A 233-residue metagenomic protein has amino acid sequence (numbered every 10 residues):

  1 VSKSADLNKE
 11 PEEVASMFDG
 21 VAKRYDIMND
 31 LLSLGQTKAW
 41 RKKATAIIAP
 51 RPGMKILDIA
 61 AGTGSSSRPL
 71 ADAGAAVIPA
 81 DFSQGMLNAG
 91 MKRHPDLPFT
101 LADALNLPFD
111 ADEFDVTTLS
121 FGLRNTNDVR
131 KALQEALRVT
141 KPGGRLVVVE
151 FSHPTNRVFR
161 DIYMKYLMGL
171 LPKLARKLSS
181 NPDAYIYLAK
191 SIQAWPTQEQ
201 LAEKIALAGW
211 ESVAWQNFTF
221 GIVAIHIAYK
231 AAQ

Functional and structural regions predicted by a protein language model:
V1-R24, L178: N-terminal, positively charged/glycine-rich alpha-helical extensions of SAM-dependent methyltransferases
E12, S152-K204, A208, A214: C-terminal alpha-helical "lid/dimerization" subdomain adjacent to the S-adenosyl-L-methionine
Y25, T117-T118: Hydrophobic beta-strand segment of the Class I
S33-M54: Conserved alpha-helix/loop element of class I SAM-dependent methyltransferases that forms part of the SAM/SAH-binding
K55-N106: Class I SAM-dependent methyltransferase SAM/SAH-binding core
L105-V116: A short acidic, Gly/Pro-enriched loop at the edge of an enzyme's catalytic core that lines a small-molecule cofactor
R130-R145: A short glycine-rich, Lys/Arg-flanked "PGG" loop and its adjoining helix->strand segment in the class I
E211-Q233: Core SAM-dependent methyltransferase catalytic element
